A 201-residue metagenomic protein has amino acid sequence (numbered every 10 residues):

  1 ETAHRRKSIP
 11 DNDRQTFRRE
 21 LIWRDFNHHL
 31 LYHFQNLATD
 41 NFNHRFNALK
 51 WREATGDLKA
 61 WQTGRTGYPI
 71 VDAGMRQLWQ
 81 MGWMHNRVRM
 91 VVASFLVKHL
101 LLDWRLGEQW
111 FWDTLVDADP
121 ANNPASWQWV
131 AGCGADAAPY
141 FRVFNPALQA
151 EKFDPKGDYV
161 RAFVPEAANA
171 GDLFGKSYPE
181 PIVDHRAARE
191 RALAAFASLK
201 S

Functional and structural regions predicted by a protein language model:
E1-S201: C-terminal catalytic domain of photolyase/cryptochrome flavoproteins, centering on the FAD-binding pocket
